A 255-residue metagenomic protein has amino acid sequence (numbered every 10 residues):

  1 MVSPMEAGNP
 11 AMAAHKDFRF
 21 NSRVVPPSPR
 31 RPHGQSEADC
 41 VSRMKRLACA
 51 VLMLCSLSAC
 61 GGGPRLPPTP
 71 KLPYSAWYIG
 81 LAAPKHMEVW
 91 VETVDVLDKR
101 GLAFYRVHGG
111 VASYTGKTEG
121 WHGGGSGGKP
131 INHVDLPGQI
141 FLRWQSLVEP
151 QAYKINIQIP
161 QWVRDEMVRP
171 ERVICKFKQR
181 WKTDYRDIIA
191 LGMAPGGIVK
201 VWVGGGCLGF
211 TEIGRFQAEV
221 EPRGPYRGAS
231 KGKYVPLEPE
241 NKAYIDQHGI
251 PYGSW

Functional and structural regions predicted by a protein language model:
E37-A48: Bacterial N-terminal signal peptides that target proteins for export
S56-A59: C-terminal motif of bacterial Sec signal peptides marking the signal peptidase cleavage site
G61-G63: Bacterial signal peptide processing site
P68-V96: Short, surface-exposed binding/anchoring microloops in extracellular/periplasmic proteins
L97-V148: Tryptophan-paired
A152-I157: Edge beta-strands of extracellular beta-sandwich domains
M167-P236: Compositionally biased low-complexity segments at domain edges in trafficked proteins and select soluble regulators
E238-W255: Short, low-complexity, Pro/Ser/Thr/Gly-rich segments in the mature regions of secreted, periplasmic
